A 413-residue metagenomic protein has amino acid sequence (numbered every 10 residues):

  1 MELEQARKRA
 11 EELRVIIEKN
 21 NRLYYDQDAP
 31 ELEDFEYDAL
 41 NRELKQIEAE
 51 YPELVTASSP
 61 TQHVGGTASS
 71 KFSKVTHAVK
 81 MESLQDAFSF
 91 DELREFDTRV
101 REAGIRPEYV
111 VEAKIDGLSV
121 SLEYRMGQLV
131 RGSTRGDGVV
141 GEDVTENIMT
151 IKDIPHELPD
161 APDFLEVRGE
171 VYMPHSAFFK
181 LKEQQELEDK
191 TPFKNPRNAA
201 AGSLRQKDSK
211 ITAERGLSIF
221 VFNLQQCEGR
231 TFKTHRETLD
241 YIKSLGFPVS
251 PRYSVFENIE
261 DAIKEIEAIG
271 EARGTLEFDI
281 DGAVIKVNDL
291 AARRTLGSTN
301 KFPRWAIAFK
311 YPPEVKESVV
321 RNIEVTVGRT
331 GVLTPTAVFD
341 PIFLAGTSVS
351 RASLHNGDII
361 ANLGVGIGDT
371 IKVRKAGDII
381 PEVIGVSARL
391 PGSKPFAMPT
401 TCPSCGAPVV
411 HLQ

Functional and structural regions predicted by a protein language model:
M1-Q413: RNA/tRNA-interacting regions in translation and RNA-turnover enzymes
